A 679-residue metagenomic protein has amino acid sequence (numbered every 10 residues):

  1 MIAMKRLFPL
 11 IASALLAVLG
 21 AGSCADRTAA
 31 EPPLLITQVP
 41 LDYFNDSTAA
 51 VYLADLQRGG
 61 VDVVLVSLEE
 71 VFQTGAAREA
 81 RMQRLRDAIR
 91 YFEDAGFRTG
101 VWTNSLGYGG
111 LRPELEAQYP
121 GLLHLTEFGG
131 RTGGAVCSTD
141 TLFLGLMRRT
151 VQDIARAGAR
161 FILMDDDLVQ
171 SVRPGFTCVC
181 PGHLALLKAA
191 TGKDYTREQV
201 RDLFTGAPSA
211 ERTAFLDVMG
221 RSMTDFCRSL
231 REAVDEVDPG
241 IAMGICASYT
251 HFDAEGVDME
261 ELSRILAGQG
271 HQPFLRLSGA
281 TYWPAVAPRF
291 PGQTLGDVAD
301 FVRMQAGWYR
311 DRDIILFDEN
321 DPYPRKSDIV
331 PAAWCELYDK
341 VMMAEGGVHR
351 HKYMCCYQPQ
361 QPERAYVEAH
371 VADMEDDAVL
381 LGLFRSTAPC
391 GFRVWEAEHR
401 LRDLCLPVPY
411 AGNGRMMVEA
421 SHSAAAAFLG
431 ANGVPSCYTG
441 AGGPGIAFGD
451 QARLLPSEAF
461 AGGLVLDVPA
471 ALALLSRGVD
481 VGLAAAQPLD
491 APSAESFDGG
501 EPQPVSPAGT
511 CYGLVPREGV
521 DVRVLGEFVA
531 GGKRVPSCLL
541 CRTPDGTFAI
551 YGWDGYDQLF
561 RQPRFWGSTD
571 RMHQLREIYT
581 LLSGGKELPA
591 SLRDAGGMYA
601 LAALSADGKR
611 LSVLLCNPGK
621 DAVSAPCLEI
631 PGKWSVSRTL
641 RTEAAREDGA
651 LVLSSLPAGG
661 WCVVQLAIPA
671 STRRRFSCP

Functional and structural regions predicted by a protein language model:
L34-D42, G100-S105, L163-D167, T213-G256 (+1 more regions): Aromatic-lined carbohydrate-recognition surfaces of secreted/lumenal glycan-active proteins
L35-F44, S67-A80, G129-L146, A207-T224 (+5 more regions): The substrate-binding groove and active-site-proximal loops of carbohydrate-active enzymes, especially glycoside
D46-F72, R156-F161, P273-L275, Y338-R350 (+1 more regions): Catalytic domains of carbohydrate-active enzymes, especially glycoside hydrolases
R78-R81, Y108-G130, D165-L203, M259-S263 (+1 more regions): Aromatic- and acidic-residue-enriched segments that line the glycan-binding/catalytic groove of carbohydrate-active
R98-A157, Y195-L216, R228: Active-site-adjacent "subsite" loops/lids of carbohydrate-active enzymes
L146, A157, F161, C178-M243: Active-site neighborhood of glycoside hydrolase catalytic domains
A242-G412, P504-V505, G526, A549-W553 (+2 more regions): Hydrophobic targeting/anchoring helices
A420, S436-G440, F448-G660, L666-P679: A conserved amphipathic helix/loop scaffold that creates a polar/acidic microenvironment used either to coordinate
